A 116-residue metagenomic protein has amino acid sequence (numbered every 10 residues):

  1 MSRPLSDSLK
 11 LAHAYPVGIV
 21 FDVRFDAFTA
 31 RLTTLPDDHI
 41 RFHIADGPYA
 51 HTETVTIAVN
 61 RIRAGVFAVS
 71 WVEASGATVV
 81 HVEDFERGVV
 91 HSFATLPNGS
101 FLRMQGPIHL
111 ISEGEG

Functional and structural regions predicted by a protein language model:
M1-A30: Tryptophan-anchored aromatic micro-motifs
Y15-D22, D38-R41, R63-S70, V90-H91: Short, hydrophobic/aromatic-rich segments at coil-to-beta transitions
D22, P36, G114-G116: Polar, enzyme-active/binding microenvironments
R24-D26, I44-A45, W71, A94-T95: Beta-turn initiation residues at beta-strand->coil junctions
A30-T56: N-terminal glycine/threonine-rich, aromatic-flanked beta-hairpin/loop signature
L35-I40, A58-R61, F85-R87, I108-L110: A short, sequence-level motif marking secondary-structure junctions
P48-E83: Contiguous, well-ordered beta-strand patches that form the walls/edges of small beta-barrel/beta-sandwich domains
S70-G116: Beta-sheet ligand-binding and adhesion/scaffold domains
